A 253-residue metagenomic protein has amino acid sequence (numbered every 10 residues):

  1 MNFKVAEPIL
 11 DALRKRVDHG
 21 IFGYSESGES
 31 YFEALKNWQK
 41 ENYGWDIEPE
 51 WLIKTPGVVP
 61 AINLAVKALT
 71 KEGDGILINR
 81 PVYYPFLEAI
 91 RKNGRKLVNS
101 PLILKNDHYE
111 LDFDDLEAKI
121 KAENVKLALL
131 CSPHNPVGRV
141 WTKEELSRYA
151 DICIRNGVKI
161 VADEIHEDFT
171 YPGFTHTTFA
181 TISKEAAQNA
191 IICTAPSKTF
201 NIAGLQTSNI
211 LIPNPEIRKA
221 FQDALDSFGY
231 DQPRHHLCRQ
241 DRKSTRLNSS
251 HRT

Functional and structural regions predicted by a protein language model:
M1-G57, L64: N-terminal small-domain helix-loop-helix segment of the aminotransferase-like
A6, N189-R246: PLP-dependent aminotransferase class I/II
I47-L52, E72-G75, A187-A190: Short acidic capping loops at alpha-helix termini that bridge into adjacent secondary structure
A68-I90: Conserved PLP-anchoring active-site segment centered on the Schiff-base-forming lysine
D74, R95, R155-K159, A187-Q188: A short helix->loop->beta-strand "cap" motif at the edges of active sites that frequently abuts
R80, N99-L104: Short beta->alpha connector loops at strand-helix junctions that form conserved, small/polar/Pro-enriched
L104-P172: Active-site phosphate-binding strand-loop segment of PLP-dependent enzymes
T245-T253: A short, hydrophobic C-terminal helix/tail in secreted or cell-surface proteins
